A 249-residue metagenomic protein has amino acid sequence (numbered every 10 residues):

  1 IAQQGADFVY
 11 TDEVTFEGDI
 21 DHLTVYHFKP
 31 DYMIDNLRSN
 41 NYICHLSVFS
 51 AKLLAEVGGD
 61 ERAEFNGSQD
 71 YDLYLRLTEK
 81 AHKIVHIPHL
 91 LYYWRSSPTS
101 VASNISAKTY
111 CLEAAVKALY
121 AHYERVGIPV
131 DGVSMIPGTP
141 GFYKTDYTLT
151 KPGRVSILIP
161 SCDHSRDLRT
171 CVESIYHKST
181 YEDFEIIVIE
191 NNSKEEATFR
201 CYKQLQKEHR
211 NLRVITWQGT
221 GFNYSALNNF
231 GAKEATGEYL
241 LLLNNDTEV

Functional and structural regions predicted by a protein language model:
I1-L23, S97, E248: Conserved donor NDP-sugar-binding/catalytic core segment of glycosyltransferases
Y10, N191, L243-D246: Active-site acidic Asp-centered loop
F28-K29, T99-V155, P160, S165-C171 (+4 more regions): Non-catalytic membrane-proximal stalk/linker segments that position and tether the catalytic domains
M33-Y120: Conserved nucleotide-sugar donor-binding catalytic segment
E173-D183: Short, acidic, metal-binding catalytic loop of nucleotide-sugar glycosyltransferases
D183-S193, R213-Q218: Short beta-strand/loop segment that forms part of the nucleotide-sugar
W217-A235: Glycine-rich, basic loop-to-helix element that forms the pyrophosphate-binding segment of sugar-nucleotide handling
L240: Short aromatic/hydrophobic "clamp" motif used to bind/position activated sugar donors
